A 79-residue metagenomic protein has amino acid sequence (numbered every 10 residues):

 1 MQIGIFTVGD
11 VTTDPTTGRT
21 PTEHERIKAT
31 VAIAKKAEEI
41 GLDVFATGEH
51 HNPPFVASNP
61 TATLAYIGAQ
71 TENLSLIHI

Functional and structural regions predicted by a protein language model:
M1-I77: N-terminal beta1-alpha1-beta2 module of alpha/beta enzyme domains
